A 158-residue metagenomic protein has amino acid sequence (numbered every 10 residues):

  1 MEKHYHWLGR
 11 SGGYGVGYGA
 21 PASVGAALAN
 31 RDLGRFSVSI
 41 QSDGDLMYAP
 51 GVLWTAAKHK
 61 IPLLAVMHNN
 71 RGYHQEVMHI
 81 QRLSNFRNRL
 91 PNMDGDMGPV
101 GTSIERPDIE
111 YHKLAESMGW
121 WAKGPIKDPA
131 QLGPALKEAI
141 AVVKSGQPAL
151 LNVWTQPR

Functional and structural regions predicted by a protein language model:
M1-P157: Thiamine diphosphate
